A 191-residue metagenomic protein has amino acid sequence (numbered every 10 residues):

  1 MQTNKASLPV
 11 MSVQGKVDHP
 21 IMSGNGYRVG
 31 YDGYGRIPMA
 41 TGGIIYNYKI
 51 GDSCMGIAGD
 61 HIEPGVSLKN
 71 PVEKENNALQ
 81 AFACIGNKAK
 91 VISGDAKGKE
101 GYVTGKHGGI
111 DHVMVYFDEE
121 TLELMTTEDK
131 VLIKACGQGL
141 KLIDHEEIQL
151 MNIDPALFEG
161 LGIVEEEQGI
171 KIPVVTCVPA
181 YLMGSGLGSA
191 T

Functional and structural regions predicted by a protein language model:
Q2-T191: Conserved mixed alpha/beta catalytic, RNA-binding, or beta-rich assembly cores of soluble enzyme, regulatory
